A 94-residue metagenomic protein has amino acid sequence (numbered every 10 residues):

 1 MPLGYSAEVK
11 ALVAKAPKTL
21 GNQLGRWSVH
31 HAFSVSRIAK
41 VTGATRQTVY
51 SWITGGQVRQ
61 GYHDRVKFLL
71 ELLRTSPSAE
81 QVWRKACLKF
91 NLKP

Functional and structural regions predicted by a protein language model:
M1-S6, K10, S76-P94: Short, charged recognition helix plus adjacent turn of helix-turn-helix-like nucleic-acid-binding domains
P2-H31: A short, Lys/Arg-rich alpha-helix, primarily the initiator
A7, V13-A14, V35, Q57 (+1 more regions): Recognition helices and adjacent regulatory flanks at domain boundaries
W27, V41, W52: Residues in the recognition helix of alpha-helical DNA-binding motifs
R37-A39: Short alpha-helical "recognition helix" segments of helix-turn-helix
A44-R59: Recognition helix of helix-turn-helix/homeodomain-like DNA-binding domains that insert into the DNA major groove
Q60-E80: DNA major-groove recognition helix of helix-turn-helix/homeodomain DNA-binding modules
